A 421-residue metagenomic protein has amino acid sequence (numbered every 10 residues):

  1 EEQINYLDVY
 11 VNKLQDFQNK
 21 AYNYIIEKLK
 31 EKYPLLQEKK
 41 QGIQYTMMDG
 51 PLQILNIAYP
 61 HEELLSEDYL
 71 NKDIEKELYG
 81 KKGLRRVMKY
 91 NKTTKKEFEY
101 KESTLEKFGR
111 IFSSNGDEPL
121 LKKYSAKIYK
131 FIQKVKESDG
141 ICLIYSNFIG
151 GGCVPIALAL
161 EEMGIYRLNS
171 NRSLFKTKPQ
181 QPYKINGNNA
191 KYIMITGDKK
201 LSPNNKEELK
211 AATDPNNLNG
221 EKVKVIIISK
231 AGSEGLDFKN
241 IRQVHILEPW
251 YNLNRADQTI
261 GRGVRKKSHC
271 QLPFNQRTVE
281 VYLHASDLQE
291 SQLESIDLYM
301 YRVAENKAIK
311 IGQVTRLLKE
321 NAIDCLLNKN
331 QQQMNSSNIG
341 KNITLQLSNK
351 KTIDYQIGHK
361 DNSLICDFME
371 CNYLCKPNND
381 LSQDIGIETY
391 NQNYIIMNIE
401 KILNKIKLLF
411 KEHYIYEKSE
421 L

Functional and structural regions predicted by a protein language model:
E1-V225, K230-L421: Helicase-associated low-complexity regulatory tails and linkers flanking the ATPase motor
